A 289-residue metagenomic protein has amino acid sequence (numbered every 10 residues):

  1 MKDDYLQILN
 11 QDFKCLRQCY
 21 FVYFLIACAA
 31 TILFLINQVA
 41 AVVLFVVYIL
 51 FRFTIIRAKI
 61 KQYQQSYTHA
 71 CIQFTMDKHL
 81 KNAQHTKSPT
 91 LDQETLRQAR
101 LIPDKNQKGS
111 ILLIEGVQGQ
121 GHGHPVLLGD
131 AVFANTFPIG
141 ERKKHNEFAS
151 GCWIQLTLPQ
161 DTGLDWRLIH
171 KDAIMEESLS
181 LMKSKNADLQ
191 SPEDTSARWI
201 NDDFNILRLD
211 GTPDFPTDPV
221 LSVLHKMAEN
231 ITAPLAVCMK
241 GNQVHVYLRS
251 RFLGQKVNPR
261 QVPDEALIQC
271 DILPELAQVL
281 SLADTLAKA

Functional and structural regions predicted by a protein language model:
M1-Q18: Cytosolic juxtamembrane N-terminal segments of multi-pass membrane proteins
R17-I36: Canonical alpha-helical transmembrane segments of integral membrane proteins
C19-Y23, F53-I55, I154: Solvent-exposed, well-ordered amphipathic alpha-helical segments that flank/support binding or catalytic loops
I32-V47: Hydrophobic alpha-helical transmembrane segments
V42, T54-I55, N258: Generic signal for short, ordered secondary-structure residues within or immediately flanking folded domains
V47-F74: Transmembrane-cytosolic junction motif
Q73, D77-N82, T86-A289: Charged, low-complexity intrinsically disordered regions
